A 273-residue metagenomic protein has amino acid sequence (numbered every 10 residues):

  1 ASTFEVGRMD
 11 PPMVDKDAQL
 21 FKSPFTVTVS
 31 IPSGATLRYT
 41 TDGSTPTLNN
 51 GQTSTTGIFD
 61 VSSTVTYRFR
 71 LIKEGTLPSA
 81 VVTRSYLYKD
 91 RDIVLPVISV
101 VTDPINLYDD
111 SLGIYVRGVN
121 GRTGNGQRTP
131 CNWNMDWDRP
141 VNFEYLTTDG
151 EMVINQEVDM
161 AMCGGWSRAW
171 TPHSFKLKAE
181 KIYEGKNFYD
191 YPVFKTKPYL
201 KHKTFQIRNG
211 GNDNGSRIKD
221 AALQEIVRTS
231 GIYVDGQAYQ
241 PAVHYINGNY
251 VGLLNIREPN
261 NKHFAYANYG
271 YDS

Functional and structural regions predicted by a protein language model:
A1-P140, Y145-D159, K181-I182: Short, compositionally stereotyped local motifs that mark structural "simplifiers"
V100, G121-S273: Conserved ATP-binding subdomain of kinase catalytic cores across diverse folds
